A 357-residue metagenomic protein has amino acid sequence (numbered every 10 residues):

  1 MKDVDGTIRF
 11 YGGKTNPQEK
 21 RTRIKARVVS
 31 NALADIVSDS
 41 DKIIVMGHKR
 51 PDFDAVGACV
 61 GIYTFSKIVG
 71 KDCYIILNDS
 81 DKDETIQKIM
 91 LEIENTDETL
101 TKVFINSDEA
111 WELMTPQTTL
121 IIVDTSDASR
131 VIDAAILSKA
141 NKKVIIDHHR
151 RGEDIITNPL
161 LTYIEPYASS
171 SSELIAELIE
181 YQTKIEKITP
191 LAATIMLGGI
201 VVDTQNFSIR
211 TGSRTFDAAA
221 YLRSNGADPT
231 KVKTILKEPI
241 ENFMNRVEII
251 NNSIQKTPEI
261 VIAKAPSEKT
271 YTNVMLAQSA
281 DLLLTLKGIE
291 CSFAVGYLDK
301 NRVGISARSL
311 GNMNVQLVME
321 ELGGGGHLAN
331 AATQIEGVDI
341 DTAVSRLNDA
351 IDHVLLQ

Functional and structural regions predicted by a protein language model:
M1-E19, R23: Regulatory and interdomain segments flanking nucleotide-handling catalytic cores in signaling/defense enzymes
V4, H148-H149, G311: Short glycine-enriched loops at secondary-structure junctions
F10-K14, G57-A58, I86-L91, D133-A134 (+2 more regions): Short acidic, glycine/serine/threonine-rich loops at helix termini
N16-P51, A55-V103, D108-T119, L197 (+1 more regions): Hydrophobic helix-and-loop "lid/oligomerization" segment in the mid-to-C-terminal part of catalytic domains
H48-K49, D79, V123-S126, I146-H149 (+3 more regions): Fold-independent oxyanion-binding glycine-rich loops and adjacent beta-strand/coil segments at enzyme active sites
T101-N158: Active-site cofactor/cluster-binding pocket
I121, K142-I146, L161-I164, V261 (+1 more regions): Hydrophobic/aromatic beta-strand patches that form the interior of the parallel beta-sheet core in alpha/beta enzyme
H148-A219: Short alpha-helices
